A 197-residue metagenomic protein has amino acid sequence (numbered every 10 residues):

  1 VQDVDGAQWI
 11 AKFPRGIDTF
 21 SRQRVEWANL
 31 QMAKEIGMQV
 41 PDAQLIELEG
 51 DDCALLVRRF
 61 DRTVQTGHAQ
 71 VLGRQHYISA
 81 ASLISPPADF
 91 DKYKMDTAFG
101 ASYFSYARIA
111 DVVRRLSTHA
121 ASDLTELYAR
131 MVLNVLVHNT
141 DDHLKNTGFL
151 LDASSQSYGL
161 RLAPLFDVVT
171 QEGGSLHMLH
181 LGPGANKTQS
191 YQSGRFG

Functional and structural regions predicted by a protein language model:
V1-L144, G148-G197: Anionic ligand-binding catalytic core segments
